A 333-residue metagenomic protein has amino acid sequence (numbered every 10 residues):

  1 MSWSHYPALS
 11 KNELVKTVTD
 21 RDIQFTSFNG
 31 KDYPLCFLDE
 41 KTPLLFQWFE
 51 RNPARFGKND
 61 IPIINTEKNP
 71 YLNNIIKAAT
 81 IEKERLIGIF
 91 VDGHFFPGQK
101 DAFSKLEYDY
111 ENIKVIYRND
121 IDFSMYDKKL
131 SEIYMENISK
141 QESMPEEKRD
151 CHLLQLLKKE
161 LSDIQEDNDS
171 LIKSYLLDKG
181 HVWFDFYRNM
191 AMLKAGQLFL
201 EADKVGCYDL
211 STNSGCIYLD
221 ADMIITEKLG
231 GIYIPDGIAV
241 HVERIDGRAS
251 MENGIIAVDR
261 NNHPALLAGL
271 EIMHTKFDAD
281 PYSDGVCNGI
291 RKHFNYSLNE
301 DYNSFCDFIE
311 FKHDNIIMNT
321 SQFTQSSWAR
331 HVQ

Functional and structural regions predicted by a protein language model:
M1-F28: Intrinsically disordered, low-complexity proline/glycine-rich segments
D20-F184, Y208, T212-Q333: Glycosyltransferase-associated regions of secretory-pathway enzymes, highlighting luminal stem/catalytic domains
K179, F199-A202: Alpha-helix boundary/capping segments in eukaryotic regulatory proteins
D185-G196, D203-G206, L210-S211: Small-residue hinge/turn detector
